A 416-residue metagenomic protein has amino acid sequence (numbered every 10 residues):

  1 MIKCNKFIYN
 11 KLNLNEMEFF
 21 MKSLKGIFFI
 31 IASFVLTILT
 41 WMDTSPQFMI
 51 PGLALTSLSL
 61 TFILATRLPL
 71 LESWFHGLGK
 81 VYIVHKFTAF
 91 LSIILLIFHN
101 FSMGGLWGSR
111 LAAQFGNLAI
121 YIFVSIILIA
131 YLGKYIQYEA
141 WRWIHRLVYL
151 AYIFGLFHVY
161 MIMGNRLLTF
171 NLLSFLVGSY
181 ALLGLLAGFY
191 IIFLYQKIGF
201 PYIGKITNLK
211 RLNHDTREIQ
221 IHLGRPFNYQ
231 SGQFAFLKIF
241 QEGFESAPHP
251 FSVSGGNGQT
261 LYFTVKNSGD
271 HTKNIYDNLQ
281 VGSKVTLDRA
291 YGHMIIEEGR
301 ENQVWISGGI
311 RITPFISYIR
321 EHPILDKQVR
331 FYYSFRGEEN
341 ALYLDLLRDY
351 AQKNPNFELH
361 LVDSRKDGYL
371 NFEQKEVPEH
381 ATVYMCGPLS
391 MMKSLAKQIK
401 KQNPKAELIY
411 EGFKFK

Functional and structural regions predicted by a protein language model:
E16-I30: N-terminal membrane topogenic signal
G26-F29, V84-I192, Q259, S268-K416: FNR/FR-type flavoprotein reductase catalytic core
I38-F48: Short, hydrophobic transmembrane alpha-helix segments
M49-G52, L58: Terminal, non-globular segments
A65-L78: Membrane-helix interface/capping segments
L71, I136-A140, I192-Y202: Juxtamembrane/interface segments at transmembrane-helix termini
Q196-T286, F335-G337, R348, D363-R365: Ferredoxin-reductase
